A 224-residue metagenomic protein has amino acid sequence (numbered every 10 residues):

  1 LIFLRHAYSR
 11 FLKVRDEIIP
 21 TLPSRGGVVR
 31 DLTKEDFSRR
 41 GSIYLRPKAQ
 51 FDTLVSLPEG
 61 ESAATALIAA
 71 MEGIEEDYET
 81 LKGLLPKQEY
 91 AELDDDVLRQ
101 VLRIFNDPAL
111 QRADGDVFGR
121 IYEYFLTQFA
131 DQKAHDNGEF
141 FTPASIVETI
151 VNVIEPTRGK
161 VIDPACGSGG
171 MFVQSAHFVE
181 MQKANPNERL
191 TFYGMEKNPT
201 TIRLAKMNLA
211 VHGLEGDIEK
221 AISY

Functional and structural regions predicted by a protein language model:
L1-T157, D217-Y224: Non-catalytic, mostly N-terminal accessory regions of nucleic-acid modification and defense proteins
D136-Y224: Conserved S-adenosyl-L-methionine
